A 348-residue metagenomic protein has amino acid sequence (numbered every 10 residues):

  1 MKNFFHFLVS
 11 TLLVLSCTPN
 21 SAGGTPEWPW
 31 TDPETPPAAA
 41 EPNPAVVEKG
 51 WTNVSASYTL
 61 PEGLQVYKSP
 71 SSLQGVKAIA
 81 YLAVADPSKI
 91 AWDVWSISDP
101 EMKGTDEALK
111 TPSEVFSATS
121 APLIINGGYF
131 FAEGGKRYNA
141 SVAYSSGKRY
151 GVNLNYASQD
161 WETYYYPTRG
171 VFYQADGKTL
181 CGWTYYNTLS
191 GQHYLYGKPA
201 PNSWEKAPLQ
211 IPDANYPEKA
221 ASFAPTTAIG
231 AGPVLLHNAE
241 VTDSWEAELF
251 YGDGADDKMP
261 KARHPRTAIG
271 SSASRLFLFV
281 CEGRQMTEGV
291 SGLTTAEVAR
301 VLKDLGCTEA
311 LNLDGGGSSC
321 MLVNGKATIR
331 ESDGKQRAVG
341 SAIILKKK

Functional and structural regions predicted by a protein language model:
K2-S10: Sec-dependent signal peptide recognition, specifically the positively charged N-region followed immediately by
L15-S16: C-terminal motif of bacterial Sec signal peptides marking the signal peptidase cleavage site
P19-L189: Zymogen propeptides
V46-Q74, A78, E309-S319, V323-L345: C-terminal regions of proteins
K77-L82, R169, G230-G232, R263-A268 (+1 more regions): Short glycine-rich loop/turn motifs
P122-N126, F172-Y173, C181-G182, L235 (+4 more regions): Structural recognition of the beta-strand scaffold that forms the well-ordered cores of secreted hydrolase catalytic
E133-K258: Active-site-adjacent helix-turn-beta-strand microarchitecture at beta-sheet edges that either contains or buttresses
G134-D160, S244-E309, S318-K348: Conserved, well-ordered active-site substructure
